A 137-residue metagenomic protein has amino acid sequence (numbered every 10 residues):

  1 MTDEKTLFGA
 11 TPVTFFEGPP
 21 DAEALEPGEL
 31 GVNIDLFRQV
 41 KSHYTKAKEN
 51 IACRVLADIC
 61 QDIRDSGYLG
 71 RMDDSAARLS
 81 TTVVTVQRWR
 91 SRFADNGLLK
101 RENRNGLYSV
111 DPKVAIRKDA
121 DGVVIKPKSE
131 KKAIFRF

Functional and structural regions predicted by a protein language model:
M1-G70: Short recognition helix of helix-turn-helix/winged-helix DNA-binding domains
D3, R88, S129-E130: Generic N-terminal leader/processing signal
K41-Y44, A57, S91-F93, R104 (+1 more regions): Sequence-pattern detector for short linear motifs and compositional/periodic biases rather than a specific fold
E49-I51, Q61-I116: Winged helix-turn-helix DNA-binding recognition segment
A115-F137: Short, amphipathic alpha-helical interaction segments positioned at domain boundaries
